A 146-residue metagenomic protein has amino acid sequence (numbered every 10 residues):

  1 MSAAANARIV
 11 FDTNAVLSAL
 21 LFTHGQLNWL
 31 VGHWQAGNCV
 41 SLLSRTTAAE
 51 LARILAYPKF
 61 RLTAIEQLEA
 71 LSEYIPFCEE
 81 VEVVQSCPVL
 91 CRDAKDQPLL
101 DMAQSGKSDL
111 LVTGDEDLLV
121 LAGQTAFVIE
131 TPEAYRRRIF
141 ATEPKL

Functional and structural regions predicted by a protein language model:
M1-L43: Short, well-structured N-terminal submotif of metal-dependent ribonuclease cores
D12-T13, S44, G114-D115, T131: A secondary-structure boundary/capping signal
G25, L42, L62-I65, L90 (+1 more regions): Residues at secondary-structure transition points
H33, M102, L121: Hydrophobic/aromatic ligand-binding patch that stacks against planar heteroaromatic rings of cofactors or nucleotides
H33-S86: PIN-domain endoribonuclease scaffold, especially VapC-family toxins
A49-E50, C87-C91, A134-I139: A short acidic, often aromatic-flanked loop/helix-cap motif at beta-alpha or helix-coil junctions that lines enzyme
P76-L111: Active-site neighborhoods of divalent-metal-dependent phosphate/nucleic-acid chemistry enzymes
Q97, G106-L110, E116-L146: Acidic, PIN/NYN-like endoribonuclease modules and their adjacent C-terminal/linker elements
